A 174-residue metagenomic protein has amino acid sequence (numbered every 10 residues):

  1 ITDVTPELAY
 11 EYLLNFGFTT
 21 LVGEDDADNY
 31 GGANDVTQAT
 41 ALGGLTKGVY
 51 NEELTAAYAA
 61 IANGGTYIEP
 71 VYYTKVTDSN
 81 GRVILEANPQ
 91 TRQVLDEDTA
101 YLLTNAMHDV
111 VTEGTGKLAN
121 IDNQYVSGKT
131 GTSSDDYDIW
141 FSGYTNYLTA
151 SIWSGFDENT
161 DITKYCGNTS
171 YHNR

Functional and structural regions predicted by a protein language model:
I1, N29, L45-T46, Q90 (+1 more regions): Alpha-helix capping and helix-loop boundary segments enriched in small/acidic/polar residues
I1-P6, A27, C166-R174: Proteins with a high burden of low-complexity, intrinsically disordered sequence enriched in S/T/G/P/A and R, requiring
I1-T20, A33-N63, A106-D109: Active-site-adjacent helix/loop patches that line small-molecule binding or acyl-intermediate pockets
E11-G43, T66, T74-P89, L103 (+1 more regions): Short pre-catalytic segments that frame enzyme active sites
G48-R174: A penicillin-recognizing enzyme superfamily signal
